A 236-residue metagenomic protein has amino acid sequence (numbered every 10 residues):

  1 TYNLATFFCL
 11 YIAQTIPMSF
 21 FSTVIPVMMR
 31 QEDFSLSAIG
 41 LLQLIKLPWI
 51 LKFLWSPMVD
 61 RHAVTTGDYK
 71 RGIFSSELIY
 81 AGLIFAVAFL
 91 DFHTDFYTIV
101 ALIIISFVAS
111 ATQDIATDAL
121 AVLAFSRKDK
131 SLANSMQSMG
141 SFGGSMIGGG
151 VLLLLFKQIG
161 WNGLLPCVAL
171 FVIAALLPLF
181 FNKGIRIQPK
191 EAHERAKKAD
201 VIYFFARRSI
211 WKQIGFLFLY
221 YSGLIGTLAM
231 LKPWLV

Functional and structural regions predicted by a protein language model:
T1, G184-G215: Juxtamembrane intracellular "pre-TM" segments in multi-pass secondary transporters
T1-W49, W211-F216, Y220-L235: Helix-loop boundary and gating motifs at the non-cytosolic
W49-K52, S131-F156: Glycine-rich segments within core transmembrane alpha-helices of 12-TM secondary carriers
P57-H62, A88, S145-G163: Transmembrane alpha-helix termini and helix-breaking/packing motifs in multi-pass membrane transporters
R61-E77: Cytoplasmic membrane-interface "Motif A"-like loop-to-helix N-cap segments of 12-TM Major Facilitator Superfamily
F74-T94: C-terminal ends and interior cores of transmembrane alpha-helices in multi-pass membrane transporters/permeases
S75-A81, G163-F181: Symmetry-related core transmembrane helices of the 12-TM Major Facilitator Superfamily/SLC fold
I104-G140: Cytoplasmic helix-loop-helix junction between adjacent transmembrane helices in 12-TM secondary transporters
